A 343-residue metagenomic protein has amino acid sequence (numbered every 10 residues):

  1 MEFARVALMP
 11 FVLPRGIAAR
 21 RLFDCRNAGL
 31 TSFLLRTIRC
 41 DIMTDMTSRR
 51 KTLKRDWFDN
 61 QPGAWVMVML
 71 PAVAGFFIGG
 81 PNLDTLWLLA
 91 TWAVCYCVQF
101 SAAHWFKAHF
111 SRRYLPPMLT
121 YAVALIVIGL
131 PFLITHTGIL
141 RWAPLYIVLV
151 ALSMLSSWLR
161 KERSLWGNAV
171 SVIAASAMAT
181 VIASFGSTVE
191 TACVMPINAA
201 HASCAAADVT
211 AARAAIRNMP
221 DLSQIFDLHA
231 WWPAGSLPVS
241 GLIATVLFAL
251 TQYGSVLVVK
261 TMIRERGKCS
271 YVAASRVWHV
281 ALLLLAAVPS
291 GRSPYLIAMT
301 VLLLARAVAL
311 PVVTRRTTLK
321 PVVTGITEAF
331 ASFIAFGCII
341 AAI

Functional and structural regions predicted by a protein language model:
D41-A124, G129-P131, T135, I139: N-terminal topogenic module of multi-pass integral membrane proteins
R50-W65, W105, H109-P117, M154-I173 (+2 more regions): Interhelical loop and helix-boundary elements at the membrane-water interface of polytopic inner-membrane proteins
A74-L88, L130-R141, A177-I243, A286-L296 (+1 more regions): Helix-coil boundary and interhelical linker segments in multi-pass alpha-helical membrane proteins
L83-W87, P117-A151, W278-R315: Transmembrane helix-loop-helix
T91-S101, I147-S157, A175-A177, L247-L257 (+1 more regions): Alpha-helical transmembrane segments and their membrane-interface exit regions
P117-V127, V170-S184, A273-L285, I326-I339: Small-residue-rich segments of transmembrane alpha-helices in multi-pass membrane proteins, especially helix faces
I126-P131, P144-I182: Intramembrane alpha-helical segments
S236, I243-L247, Q252-S290: A mid-sequence, solvent-exposed acidic-amphipathic segment
